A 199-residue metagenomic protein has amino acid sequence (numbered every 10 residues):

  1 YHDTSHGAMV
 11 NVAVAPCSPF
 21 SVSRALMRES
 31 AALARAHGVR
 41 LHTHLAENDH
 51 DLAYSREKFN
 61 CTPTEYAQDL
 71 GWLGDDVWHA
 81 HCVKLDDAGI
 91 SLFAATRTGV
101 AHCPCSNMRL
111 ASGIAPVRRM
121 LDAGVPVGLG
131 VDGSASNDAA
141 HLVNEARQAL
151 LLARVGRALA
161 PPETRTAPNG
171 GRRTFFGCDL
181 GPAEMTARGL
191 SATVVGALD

Functional and structural regions predicted by a protein language model:
Y1-V83: Metal-coordinating catalytic core of metallo-dependent amide/deamination hydrolases
V10, V22-S30, P63, G89 (+7 more regions): General structural feature for long, well-ordered alpha-helical segments within catalytic domains of soluble enzymes
A15, P19, R56, C82 (+4 more regions): Glycine- and other small-residue-rich loops at beta-strand/loop junctions that grip anionic moieties
A31-R40, W72-D75, L92-A101, D122-V127 (+1 more regions): Glycine-enriched alpha-helix->loop->beta-strand junction motifs that scaffold or abut catalytic
E47-V77, H81-T96, M108-M120, G133-N144 (+2 more regions): Catalytic core of soluble alpha/beta enzymes
D69-D76, R118-D199: His/Asp/Glu-enriched, well-ordered alpha-helical/loop segment that forms or immediately abuts the divalent-metal
C105: Cytochrome P450 C-terminal heme-thiolate binding region
